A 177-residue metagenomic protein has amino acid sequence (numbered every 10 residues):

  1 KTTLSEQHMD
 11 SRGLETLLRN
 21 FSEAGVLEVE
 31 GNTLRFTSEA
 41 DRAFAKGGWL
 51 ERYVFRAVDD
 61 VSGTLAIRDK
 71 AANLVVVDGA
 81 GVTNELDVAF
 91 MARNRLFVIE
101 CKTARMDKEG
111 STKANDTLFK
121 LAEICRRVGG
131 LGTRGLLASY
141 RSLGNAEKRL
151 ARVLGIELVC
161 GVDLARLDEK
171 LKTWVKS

Functional and structural regions predicted by a protein language model:
K1-S177: Intrinsically disordered, low-complexity Ser/Thr/Pro/Gly-rich regulatory segments
